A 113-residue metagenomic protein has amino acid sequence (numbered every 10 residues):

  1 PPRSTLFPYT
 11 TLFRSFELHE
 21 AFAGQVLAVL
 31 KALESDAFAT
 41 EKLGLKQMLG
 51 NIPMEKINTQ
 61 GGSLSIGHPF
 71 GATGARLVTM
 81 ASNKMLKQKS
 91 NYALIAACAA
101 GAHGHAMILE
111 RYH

Functional and structural regions predicted by a protein language model:
P1, H19, H68, H103: Histidine-centered active-site/metal-ligand motif
P1-T11: Single conserved hydrophobic/aromatic residue that forms the stacking wall/gate of nucleotide- or nucleobase-binding
S4, M54-K56, G61-S63, G67 (+2 more regions): Generic secondary-structure boundary/loop-capping signal
L6-P8, V29, K42, L77-A81: Short, well-ordered amphipathic alpha-helical segments that serve as non-catalytic structural scaffolds within diverse
F13-R14, Y92: Residue-level recognition of the N-termini of beta-strands and the immediately preceding loop/turn
R14-S65: Active-site pocket-lining segment
F70-H113: Conserved beta-strand-centric core segments of catalytic alpha/beta enzyme folds
